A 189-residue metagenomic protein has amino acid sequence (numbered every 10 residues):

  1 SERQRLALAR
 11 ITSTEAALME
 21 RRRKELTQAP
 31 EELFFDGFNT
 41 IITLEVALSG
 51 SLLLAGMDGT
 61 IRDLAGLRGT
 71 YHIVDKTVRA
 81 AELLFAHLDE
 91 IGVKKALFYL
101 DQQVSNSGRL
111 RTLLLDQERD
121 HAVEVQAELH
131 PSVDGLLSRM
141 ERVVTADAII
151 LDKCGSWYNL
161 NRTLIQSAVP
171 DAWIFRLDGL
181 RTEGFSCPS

Functional and structural regions predicted by a protein language model:
S1-E31, T40-S189: Charge-biased, low-complexity intrinsically disordered regions
